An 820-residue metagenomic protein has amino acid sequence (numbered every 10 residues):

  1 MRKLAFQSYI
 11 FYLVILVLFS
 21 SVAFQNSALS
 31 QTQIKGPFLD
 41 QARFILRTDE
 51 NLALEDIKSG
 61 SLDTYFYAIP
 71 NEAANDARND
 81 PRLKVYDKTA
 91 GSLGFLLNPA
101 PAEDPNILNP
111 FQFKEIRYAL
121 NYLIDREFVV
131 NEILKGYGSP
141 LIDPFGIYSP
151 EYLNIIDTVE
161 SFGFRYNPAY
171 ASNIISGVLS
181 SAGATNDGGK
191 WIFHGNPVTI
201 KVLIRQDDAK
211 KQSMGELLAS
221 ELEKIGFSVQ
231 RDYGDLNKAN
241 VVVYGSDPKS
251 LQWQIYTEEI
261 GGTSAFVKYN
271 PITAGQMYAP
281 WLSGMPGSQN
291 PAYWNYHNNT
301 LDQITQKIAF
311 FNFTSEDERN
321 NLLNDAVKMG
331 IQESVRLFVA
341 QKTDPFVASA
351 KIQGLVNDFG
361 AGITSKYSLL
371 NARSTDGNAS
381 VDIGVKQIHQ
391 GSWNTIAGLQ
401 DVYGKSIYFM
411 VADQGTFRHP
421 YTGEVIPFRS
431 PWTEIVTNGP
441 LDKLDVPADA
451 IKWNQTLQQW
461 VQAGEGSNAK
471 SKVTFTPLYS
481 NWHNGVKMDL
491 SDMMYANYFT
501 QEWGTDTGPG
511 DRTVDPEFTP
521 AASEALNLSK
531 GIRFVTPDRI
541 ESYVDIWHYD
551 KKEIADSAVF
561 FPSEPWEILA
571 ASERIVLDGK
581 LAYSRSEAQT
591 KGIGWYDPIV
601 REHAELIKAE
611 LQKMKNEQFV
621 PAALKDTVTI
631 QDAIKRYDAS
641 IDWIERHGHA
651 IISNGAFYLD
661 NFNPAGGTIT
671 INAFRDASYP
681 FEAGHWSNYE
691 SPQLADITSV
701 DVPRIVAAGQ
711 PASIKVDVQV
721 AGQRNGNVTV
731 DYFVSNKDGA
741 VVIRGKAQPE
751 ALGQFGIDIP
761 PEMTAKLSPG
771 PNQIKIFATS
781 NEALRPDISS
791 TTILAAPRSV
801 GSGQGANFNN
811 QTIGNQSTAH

Functional and structural regions predicted by a protein language model:
L29-D40, E72-A73, N79, P110 (+16 more regions): Surface-exposed, Gly/Pro/Thr- and Asp/Glu-enriched linker/hinge segments that connect structured elements
T32-N75, S228-Q230, E682-K715: Ligand-site clamp/hinge motif
K35-G36, L46, I69-G177, I192-N196 (+6 more regions): Local pocket/hinge segments that shape ligand/substrate recognition
A53-S61, I107-A119, L123, L444-A448 (+2 more regions): Aromatic- and charge-enriched surface segment that lines or borders ligand/interaction sites
L54-I69, A74, R78-L83, K224-G284 (+1 more regions): Periplasmic binding protein-like
Q112-K224, D325, N371-R373, N378-G384 (+3 more regions): Append "and occasionally in soluble cytosolic enzymes with long acidic Gly/Pro-rich linkers
Y118, V130-I133, Q230-A239, Y269-S349 (+9 more regions): Extracytoplasmic/peripheral linker and loop segments enriched in polar/acidic and small residues with frequent Thr/Pro
T273, F346-G391, Q400-Y403, Y658-I669 (+6 more regions): Long beta-strand-rich cores associated with HINT superfamily self-processing modules
